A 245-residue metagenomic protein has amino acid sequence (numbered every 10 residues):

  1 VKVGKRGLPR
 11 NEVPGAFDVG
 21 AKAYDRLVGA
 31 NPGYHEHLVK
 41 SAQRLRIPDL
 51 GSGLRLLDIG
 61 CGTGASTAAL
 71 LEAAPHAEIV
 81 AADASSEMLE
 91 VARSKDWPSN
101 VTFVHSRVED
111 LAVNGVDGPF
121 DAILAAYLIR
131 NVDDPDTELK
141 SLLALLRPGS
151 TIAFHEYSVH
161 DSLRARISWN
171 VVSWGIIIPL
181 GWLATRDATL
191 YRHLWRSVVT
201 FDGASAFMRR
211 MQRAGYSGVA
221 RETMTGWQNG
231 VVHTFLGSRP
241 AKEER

Functional and structural regions predicted by a protein language model:
V1-A23: N-terminal, positively charged/glycine-rich alpha-helical extensions of SAM-dependent methyltransferases
P32-S52: Conserved alpha-helix/loop element of class I SAM-dependent methyltransferases that forms part of the SAM/SAH-binding
R55-L111: Class I SAM-dependent methyltransferase SAM/SAH-binding core
E109-I123: A short acidic, Gly/Pro-enriched loop at the edge of an enzyme's catalytic core that lines a small-molecule cofactor
D121-P135: A short SAM/SAH-binding and catalytic strip from SAM-dependent methyltransferases
D136-T151: A short glycine-rich, Lys/Arg-flanked "PGG" loop and its adjoining helix->strand segment in the class I
V159-R210, T223-M224: C-terminal alpha-helical "lid/dimerization" subdomain adjacent to the S-adenosyl-L-methionine
A214-R245: Core SAM-dependent methyltransferase catalytic element
